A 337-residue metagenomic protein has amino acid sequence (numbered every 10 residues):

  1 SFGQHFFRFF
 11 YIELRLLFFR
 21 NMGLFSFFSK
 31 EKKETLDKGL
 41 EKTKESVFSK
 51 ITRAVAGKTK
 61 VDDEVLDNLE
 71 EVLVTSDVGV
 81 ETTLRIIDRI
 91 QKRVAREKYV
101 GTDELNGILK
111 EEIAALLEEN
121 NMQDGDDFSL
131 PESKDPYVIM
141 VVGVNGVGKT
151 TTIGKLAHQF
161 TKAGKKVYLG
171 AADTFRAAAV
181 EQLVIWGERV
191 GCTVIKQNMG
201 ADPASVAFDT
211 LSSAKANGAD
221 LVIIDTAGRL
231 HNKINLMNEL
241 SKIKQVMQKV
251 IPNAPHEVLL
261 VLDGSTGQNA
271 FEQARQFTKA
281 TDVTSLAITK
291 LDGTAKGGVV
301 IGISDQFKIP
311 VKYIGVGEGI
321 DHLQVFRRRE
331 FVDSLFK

Functional and structural regions predicted by a protein language model:
S1-N21: Short, Lys/Arg-enriched N-terminal segments with co-localized hydrophobic residues within the first ~10-30 amino acids
G23-F25, K30-L36, E41: Switch/coupling subdomain of P-loop NTPase systems
L24, G125-D127, L156, E272-Q273 (+1 more regions): Short beta-alpha junctions and helix-cap segments that line functional grooves
D37, E41-A172, A179-M199, S205-K215 (+1 more regions): Primarily NTPase-proximal linker/entry elements flanking Walker-type ATP/GTP-binding cores
V80-T82, R176, D292, I320: Short hydrophobic/aromatic residue motifs in ordered secondary structure
Q182, D202-N217, H231-K337: Conserved catalytic-core segment of NTP-binding enzymes
A227-R229: Short glycine-rich anion-binding loops that position phosphate/pyrophosphate groups of nucleotides and phosphorylated
